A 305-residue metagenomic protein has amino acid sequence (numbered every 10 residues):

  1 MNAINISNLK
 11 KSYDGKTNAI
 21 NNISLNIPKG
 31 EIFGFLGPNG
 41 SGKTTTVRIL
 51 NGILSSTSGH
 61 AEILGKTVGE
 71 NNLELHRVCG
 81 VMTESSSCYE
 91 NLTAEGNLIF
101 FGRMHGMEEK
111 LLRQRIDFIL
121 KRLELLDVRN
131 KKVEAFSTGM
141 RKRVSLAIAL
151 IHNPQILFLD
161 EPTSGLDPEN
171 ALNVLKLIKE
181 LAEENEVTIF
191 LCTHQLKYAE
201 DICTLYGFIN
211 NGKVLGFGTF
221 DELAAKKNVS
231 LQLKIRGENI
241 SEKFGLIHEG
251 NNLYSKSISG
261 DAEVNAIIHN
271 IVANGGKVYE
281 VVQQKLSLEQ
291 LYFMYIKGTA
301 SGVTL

Functional and structural regions predicted by a protein language model:
I99, R103, K110-V128: Conserved ABC ATPase "signature" region
N153: Conserved catalytic motifs of ABC-family nucleotide-binding domains
L157-E161: Catalytic Walker B motif of ABC-type/P-loop ATPase nucleotide-binding domains
K176-S259: ABC transporter nucleotide-binding domain
V229-T299, L305: Short, charged/small-residue-rich alpha-helical element at the C-terminal edge of ABC transporter nucleotide-binding
